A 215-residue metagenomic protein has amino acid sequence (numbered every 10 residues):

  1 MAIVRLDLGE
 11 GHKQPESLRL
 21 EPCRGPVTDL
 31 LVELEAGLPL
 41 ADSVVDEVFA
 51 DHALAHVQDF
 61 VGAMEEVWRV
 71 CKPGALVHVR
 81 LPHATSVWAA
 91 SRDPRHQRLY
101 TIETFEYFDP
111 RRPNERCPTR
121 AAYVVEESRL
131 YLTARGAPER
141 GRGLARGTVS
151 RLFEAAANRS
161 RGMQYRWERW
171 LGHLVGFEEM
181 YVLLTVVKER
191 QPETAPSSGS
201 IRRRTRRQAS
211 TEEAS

Functional and structural regions predicted by a protein language model:
I3-T85: Conserved SAM-binding loop
V61-G62, W68, K72, L76-S215: S-adenosyl-L-methionine-dependent methyltransferase catalytic module, highlighting the catalytic core
